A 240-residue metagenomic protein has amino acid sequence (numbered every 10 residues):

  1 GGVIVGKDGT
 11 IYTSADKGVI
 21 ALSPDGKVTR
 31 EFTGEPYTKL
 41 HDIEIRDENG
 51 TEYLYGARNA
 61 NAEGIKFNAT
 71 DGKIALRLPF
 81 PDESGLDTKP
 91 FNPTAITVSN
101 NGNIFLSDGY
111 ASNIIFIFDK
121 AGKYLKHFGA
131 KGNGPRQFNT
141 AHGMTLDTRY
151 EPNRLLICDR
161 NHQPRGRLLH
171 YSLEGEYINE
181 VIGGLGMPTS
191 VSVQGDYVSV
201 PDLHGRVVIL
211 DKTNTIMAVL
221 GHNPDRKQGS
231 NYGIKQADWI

Functional and structural regions predicted by a protein language model:
G1-D8, P36-T51, E83-N103, G134-R154 (+3 more regions): Beta-rich, blade/repeat-based domains predominating in secreted/periplasmic proteins but also intracellular
T10-Y12, Y53-G56, N103-L106, R154-I157 (+2 more regions): Conserved beta-propeller blade signature
D16, N59, G109-A111, R149 (+2 more regions): Short loop/turn segments immediately following the C-termini of beta-strands
D16-L54, N59, D82-S84: Blade-loop segments of beta-propeller domains
V19-I20, A62-I65, N113-I115, Q163-L168 (+1 more regions): Structural signal for beta-propeller blades
L22-K27, N68-D71, D119-K123, S172-E176 (+1 more regions): Short loop/turn segments that connect beta-strands within beta-propeller blades
V28-T33, L76-L78, D82-L86, K126-P135 (+2 more regions): A short beta-strand motif characteristic of beta-propeller blades
L156-C158, V181-H222: Loop/turn-rich, solvent-exposed surfaces of beta-rich toroidal or solenoidal domains
